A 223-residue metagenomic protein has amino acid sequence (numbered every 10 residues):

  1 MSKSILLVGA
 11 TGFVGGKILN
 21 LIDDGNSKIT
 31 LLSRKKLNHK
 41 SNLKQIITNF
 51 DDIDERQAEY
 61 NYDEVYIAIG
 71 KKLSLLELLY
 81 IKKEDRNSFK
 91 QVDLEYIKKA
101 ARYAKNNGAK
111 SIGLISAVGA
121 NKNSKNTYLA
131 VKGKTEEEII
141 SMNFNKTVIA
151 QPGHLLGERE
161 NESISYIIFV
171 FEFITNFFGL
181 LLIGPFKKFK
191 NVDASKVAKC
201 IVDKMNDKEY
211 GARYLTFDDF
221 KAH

Functional and structural regions predicted by a protein language model:
S2-G25: N-terminal Rossmann NAD(P)H-binding glycine-rich loop of SDR-like oxidoreductase domains
K3-S4, S27-K28, K110-S111, K146: Residues at the starts of beta-strands that form the adenosine-phosphate
V8, K83-A130, V148: Conserved Rossmann-fold NAD(P)-dependent oxidoreductase catalytic core, especially the SDR/UDP-sugar
V14-I18, A100, T135: Hydrophobic residues within alpha-helices that form the first helical element adjacent to the glycine-rich loop
G15, H39, L75-L76, K122-N123: Glycine/Thr-rich phosphate-binding loops of Rossmann-like dinucleotide-binding domains
G25-S27, K122-R213, D218: Oxidoreductase cofactor-interface core, primarily capturing Rossmann-like NAD(P)-dependent enzymes
L31-N38: Short, polar loop motifs at secondary-structure junctions
L43-N107: NAD(P)H-binding glycine-rich loop region in Rossmannoid oxidoreductase-like domains and their noncatalytic homologs
